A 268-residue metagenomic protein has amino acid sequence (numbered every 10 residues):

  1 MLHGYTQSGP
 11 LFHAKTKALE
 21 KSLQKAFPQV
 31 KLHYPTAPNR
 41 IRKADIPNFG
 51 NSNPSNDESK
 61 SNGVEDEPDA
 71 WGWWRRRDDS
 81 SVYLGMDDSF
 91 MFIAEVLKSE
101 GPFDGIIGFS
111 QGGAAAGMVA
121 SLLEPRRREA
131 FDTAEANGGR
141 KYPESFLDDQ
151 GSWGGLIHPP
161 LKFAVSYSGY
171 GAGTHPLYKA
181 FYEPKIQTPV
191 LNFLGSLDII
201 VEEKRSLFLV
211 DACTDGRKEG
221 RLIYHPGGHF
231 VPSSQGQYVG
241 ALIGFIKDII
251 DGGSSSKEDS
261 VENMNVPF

Functional and structural regions predicted by a protein language model:
M1-P102: Serine-hydrolase catalytic machinery in alpha/beta-hydrolase-like enzymes
L2-G4, S168, L194-G195: The conserved beta1-alpha1 loop
A14-T16, L177-A180, E202-A212: Short alpha-helix in the alpha/beta-hydrolase fold that links the catalytic acid
I107-A116: Gly/Ala-rich beta-loop-alpha elbow adjacent to hydrolase catalytic centers
G171-T174, S196-E202, G228-F230: Acidic catalytic loop of the alpha/beta-hydrolase fold
I186, L191-L194, D198: Short beta-strand/loop motif that positions the catalytic acidic residue of the alpha/beta-hydrolase fold
C213-P232: Catalytic histidine neighborhood in serine/cysteine hydrolases with alpha/beta-hydrolase-type architecture
S233-I246: Post-His helix in hydrolase/transferase enzymes
